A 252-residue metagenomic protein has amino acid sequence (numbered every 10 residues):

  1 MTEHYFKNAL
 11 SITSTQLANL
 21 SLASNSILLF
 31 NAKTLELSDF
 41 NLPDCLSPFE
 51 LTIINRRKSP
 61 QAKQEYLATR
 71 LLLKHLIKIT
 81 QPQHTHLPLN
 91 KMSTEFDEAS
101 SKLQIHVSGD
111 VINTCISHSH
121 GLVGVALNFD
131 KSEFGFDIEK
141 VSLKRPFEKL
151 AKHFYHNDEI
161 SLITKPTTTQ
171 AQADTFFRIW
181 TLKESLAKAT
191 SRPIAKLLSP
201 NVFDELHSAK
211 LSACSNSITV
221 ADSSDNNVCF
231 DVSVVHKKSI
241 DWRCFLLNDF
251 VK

Functional and structural regions predicted by a protein language model:
M1-K252: Core catalytic alpha/beta fold that binds nucleotide/phospho-ligands
